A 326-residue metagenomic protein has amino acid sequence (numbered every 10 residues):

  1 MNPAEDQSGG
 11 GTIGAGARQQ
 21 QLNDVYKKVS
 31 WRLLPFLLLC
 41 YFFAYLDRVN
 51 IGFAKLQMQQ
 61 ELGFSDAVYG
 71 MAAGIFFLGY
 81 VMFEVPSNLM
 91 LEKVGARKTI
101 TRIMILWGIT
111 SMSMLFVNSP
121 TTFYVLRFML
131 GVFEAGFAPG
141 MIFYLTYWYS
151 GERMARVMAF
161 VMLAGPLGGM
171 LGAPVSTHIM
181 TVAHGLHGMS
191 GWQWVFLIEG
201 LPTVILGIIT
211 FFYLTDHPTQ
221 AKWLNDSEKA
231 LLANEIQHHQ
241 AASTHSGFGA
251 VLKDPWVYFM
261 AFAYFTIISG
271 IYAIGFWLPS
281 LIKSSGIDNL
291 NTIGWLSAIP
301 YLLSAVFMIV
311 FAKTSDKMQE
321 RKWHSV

Functional and structural regions predicted by a protein language model:
S30, V161, H187-F248: Central mid-sequence intracellular linker of multi-pass
R32-D66, G172-S176, I274-P279: Extracytoplasmic
I51-G52, G249-M308: Extracytoplasmic gate region of multi-pass secondary transporters
G63, G95, F116-T122, F133 (+3 more regions): Helix-breaking motifs and short loop linkers at transmembrane-helix boundaries and internal kinks in secondary membrane
M82-T121: Conserved MFS/SLC helix-loop-helix module at the cytosolic interface between two early adjacent transmembrane helices
F83-G95, V306-E320: Helix-to-loop junctions at the C-terminal end of transmembrane segments in multipass secondary transporters
L126-L163: Cytoplasmic helix-loop-helix junction between adjacent transmembrane helices in 12-TM secondary transporters
A155-T181, P202-T203: Glycine-rich segments within core transmembrane alpha-helices of 12-TM secondary carriers
